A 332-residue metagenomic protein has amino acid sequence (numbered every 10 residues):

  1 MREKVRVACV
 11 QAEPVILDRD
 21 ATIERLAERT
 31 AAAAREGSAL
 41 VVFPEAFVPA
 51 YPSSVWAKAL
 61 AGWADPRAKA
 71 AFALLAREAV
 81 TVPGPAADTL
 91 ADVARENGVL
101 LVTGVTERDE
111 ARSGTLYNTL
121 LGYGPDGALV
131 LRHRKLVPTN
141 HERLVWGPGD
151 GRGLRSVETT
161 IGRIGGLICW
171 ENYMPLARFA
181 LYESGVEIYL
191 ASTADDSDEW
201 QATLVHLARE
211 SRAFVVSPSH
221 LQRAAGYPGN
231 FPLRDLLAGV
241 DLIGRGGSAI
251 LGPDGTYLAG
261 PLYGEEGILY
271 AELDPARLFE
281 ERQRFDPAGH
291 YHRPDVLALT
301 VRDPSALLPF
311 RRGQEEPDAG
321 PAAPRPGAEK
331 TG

Functional and structural regions predicted by a protein language model:
R2-C9: Extreme N-terminal starter segment of soluble prokaryotic enzymes
R6, V102, T119, G153 (+1 more regions): Conserved beta-strand and immediately adjacent loop positions that scaffold enzyme active sites
A8, L121-Y123, A249, L269: Conserved hydrophobic/aromatic positions in well-ordered beta-strands
Q11-R29: N-terminal phosphate-binding loop and adjacent alpha-helix
R19, A31-P125, D195-S197, Q201-A213: Cys-nucleophile CN-hydrolase/nitrilase-fold catalytic domain and related Cys-dependent amidase chemistry that acts on
T81-V102, R163, C169-L269: CN hydrolase (nitrilase-like) catalytic-core segments centered on the catalytic cysteine and neighboring Lys/Glu
V82, A86-D88, D92, E107-E187 (+2 more regions): Active-site catalytic loop in hydrolytic enzyme cores
H220-G332: C-terminal beta-strand edge segments of enzyme domains
